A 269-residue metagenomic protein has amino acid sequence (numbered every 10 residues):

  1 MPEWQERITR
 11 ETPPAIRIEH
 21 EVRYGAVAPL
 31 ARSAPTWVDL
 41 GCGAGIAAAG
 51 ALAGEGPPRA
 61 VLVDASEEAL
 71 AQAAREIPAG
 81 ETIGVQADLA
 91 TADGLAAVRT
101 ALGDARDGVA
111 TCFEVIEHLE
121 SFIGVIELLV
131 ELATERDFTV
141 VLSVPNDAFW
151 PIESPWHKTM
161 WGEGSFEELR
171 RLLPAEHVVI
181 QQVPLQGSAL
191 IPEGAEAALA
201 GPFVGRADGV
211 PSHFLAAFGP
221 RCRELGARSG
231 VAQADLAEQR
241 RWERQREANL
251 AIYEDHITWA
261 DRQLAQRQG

Functional and structural regions predicted by a protein language model:
M1-G103, F113, I123-I126, G164 (+2 more regions): Conserved N-terminal segment of class I S-adenosyl-L-methionine
G108-E120: A short SAM/SAH-binding and catalytic strip from SAM-dependent methyltransferases
I123-F138: A short glycine-rich, Lys/Arg-flanked "PGG" loop and its adjoining helix->strand segment in the class I
D137-P145: Conserved beta-strand signature within the Rossmann-like core of class I S-adenosyl-L-methionine
P145-W150, Q182-Q186: Short "lid" loop at the C-terminus of a central beta-strand within the Rossmann-like core of SAM-dependent
W150-E168: Acceptor-substrate binding/catalytic loop of class I
P174-S188, E196-P202: Conserved S-adenosyl-L-methionine
G194-A207, P211-L215: A conserved mid-domain beta-alpha-beta active-site/ligand-binding segment of alpha/beta enzyme cores
